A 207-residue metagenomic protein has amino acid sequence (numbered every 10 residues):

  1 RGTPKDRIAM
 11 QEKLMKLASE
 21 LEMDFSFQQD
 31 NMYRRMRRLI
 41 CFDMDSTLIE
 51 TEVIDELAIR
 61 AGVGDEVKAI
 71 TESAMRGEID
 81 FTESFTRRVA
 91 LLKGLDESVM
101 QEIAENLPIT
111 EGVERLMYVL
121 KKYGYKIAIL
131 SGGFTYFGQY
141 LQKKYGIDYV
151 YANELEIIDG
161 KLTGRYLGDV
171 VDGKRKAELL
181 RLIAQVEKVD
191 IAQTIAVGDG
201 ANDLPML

Functional and structural regions predicted by a protein language model:
R1-F42: Non-catalytic pre-domain segments flanking phosphatase-related domains
G2, Y33-R34, E78-E83, V99-E105 (+1 more regions): Short acidic/polar alpha-helix capping motifs at helix-coil junctions
P4, I8, L48-T51, G64 (+3 more regions): Electropositive phosphate-/nucleotide-binding environments in soluble metabolic enzymes
P4, R60, N106: Short gly/ser-rich anion-binding loops that grip negatively charged ligand groups
E12, G94-M206: C-terminal cap/substrate-recognition subdomain and adjoining C-terminal extension of metal-dependent phosphatase-like
M32-T82, T86: Active-site neighborhood of HAD-like aspartate-dependent phosphohydrolases
R87-L92: Long, charge-rich alpha-helical interaction segments
